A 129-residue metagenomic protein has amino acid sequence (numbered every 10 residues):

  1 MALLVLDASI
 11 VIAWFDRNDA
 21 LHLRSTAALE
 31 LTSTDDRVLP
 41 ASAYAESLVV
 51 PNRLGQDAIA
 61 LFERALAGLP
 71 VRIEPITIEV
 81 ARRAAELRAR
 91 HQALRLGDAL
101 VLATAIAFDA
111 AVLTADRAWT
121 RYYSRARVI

Functional and structural regions predicted by a protein language model:
M1-L3, G68, R72, L102-I129: Acidic, PIN/NYN-like endoribonuclease modules and their adjacent C-terminal/linker elements
M1-L39, P51-R64: Short, well-structured N-terminal submotif of metal-dependent ribonuclease cores
L6-D7, L39-A41, A93-R95, D116-R117 (+1 more regions): Histidine- and aromatic-rich ligand-binding microenvironments
I10-V11, A43, V80, L100-V101 (+1 more regions): Alpha-helix capping/helix-boundary segments
R17, A67-R90: Acidic catalytic patch
S33-D35, R88-A93: A short glycine/serine-rich beta->alpha loop
A45-L48, A85: Amphipathic alpha-helical segments within well-ordered protein domains
L54-A58, Q92, I129: Short, hinge-like loop/turn segments at secondary-structure boundaries
